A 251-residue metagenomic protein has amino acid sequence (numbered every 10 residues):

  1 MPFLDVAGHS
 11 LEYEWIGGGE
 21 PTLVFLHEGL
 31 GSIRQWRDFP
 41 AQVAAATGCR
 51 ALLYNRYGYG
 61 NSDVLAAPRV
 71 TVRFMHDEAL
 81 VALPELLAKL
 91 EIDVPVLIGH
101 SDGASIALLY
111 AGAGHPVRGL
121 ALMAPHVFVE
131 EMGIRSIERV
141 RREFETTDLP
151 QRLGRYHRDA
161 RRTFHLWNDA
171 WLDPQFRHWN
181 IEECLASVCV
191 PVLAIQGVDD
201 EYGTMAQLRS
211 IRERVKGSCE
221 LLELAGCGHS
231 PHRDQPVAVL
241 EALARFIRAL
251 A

Functional and structural regions predicted by a protein language model:
H9-L65: Conserved HGGG/HGGXW glycine-rich cap/lid loop of the alpha/beta-hydrolase fold
T47, L53-V94: Active-site loop/oxyanion-hole signature of alpha/beta-hydrolase fold enzymes
S105-D148: Flexible "cap/lid" loop of the alpha/beta hydrolase fold
W167-C184: Active-site nucleophile elbow and catalytic-triad environment of alpha/beta-hydrolase enzymes
V188, A194-Q196: Short beta-strand/loop motif that positions the catalytic acidic residue of the alpha/beta-hydrolase fold
V190, T204-E213: Short alpha-helix in the alpha/beta-hydrolase fold that links the catalytic acid
V198-G203: Acidic catalytic loop of the alpha/beta-hydrolase fold
E220, A225-A251: Catalytic active-site module of serine/aspartate enzymes centered on a nucleophile-bearing elbow/loop
